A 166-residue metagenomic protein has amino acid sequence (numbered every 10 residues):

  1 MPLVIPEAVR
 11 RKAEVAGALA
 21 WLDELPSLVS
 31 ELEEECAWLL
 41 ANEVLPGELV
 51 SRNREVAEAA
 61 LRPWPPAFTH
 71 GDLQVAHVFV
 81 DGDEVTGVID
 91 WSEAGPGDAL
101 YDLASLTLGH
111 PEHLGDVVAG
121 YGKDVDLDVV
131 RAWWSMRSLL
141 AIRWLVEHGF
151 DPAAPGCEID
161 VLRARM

Functional and structural regions predicted by a protein language model:
L3-G71, G122, D126, L162: An alpha-helical support segment within catalytic cores of ATP-dependent transferases
L22, P26, V75, V85 (+2 more regions): Alpha-helix N-cap/helix-start and coil->helix boundary motif
L28, L103-A104: Nucleotide-sugar-dependent glycosyltransferase catalytic core
R54-L103: Active-site acidic catalytic loop and adjacent metal/ATP-binding pocket of ATP-dependent phosphoryl transfer enzymes
P96, A104-M166: Helix-rich C-terminal or lid/interface subdomains of diverse kinases
